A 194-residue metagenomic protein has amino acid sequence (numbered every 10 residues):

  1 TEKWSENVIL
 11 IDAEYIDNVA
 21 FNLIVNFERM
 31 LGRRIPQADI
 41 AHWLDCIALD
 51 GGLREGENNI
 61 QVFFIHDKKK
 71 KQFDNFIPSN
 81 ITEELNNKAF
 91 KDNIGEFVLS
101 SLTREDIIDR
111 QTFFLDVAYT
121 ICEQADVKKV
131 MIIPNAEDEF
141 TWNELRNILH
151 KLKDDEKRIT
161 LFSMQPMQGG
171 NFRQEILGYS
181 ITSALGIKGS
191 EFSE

Functional and structural regions predicted by a protein language model:
W4-N18, V25-M131, E139-F140, N171 (+1 more regions): A charged nuclease-like catalytic/ligand-binding cleft shared by nucleic-acid processing domains
D67, N135, M164-P166: Cofactor-binding loop segments of dinucleotide-utilizing enzymes, especially the Rossmann-like FAD- and NAD(P)+-binding
K129-I133, I159-L161: Short hydrophobic alpha-helical runs that function as membrane-insertion/retention elements
I132-T141, L145-I148: Acidic, metal-binding active-site segment of PIN/NYN-like and related structure-specific nucleases
N143-E194: Structured partner-binding subdomains within large eukaryotic complex subunits
